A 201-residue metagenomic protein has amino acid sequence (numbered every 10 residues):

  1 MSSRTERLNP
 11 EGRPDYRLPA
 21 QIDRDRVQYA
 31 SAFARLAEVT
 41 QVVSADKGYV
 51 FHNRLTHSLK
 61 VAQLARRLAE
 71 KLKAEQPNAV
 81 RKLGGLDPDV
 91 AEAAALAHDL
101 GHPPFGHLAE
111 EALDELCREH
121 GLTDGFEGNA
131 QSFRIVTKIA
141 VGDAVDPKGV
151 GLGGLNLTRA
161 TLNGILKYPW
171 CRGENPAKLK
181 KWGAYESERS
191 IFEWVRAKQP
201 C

Functional and structural regions predicted by a protein language model:
M1-Y16, Q28-V39, L59, Q63-L64 (+2 more regions): Sequence-structural signature of the catalytic-core scaffold of metal-dependent phosphohydrolases that act on
V39-Y49: A short small-residue
